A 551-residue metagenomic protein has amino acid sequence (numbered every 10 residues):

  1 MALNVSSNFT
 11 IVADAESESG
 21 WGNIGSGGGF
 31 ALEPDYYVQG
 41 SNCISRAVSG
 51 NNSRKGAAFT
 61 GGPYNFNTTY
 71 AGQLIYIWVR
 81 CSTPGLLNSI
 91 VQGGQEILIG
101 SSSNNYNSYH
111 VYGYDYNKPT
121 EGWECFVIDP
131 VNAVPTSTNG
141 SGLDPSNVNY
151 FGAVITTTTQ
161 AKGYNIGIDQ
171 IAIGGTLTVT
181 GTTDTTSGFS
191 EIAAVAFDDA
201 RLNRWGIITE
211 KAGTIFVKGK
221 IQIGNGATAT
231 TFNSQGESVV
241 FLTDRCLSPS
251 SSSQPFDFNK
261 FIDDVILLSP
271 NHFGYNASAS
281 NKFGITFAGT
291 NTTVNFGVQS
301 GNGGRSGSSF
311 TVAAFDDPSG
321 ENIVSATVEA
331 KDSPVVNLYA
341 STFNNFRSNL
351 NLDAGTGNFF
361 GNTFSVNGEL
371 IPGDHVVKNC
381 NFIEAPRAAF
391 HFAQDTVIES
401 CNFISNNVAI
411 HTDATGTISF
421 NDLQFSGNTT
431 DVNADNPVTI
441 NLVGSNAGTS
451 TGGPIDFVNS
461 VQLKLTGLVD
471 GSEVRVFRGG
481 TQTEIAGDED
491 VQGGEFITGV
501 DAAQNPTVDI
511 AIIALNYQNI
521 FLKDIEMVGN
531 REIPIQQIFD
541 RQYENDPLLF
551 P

Functional and structural regions predicted by a protein language model:
M1-G27, T180-T183: Extracellular carbohydrate-recognition regions
A31-G56: Short carbohydrate-recognition loop motifs
N51-N139, A161-G167: Extracellular ligand-binding interfaces
A153, I207, I221, L247-S250 (+12 more regions): Glycine-rich beta-solenoid repeat tracts in large extracellular/virion proteins
I168-D169, L468-D488: Short, ordered, surface-exposed loop/turn motifs in non-cytosolic proteins
G452-P454, K523-P551: Extracellular beta-sheet/turn segments enriched in Thr/Pro/Gly and aliphatic residues
V461-L468: A short, amphipathic beta-strand motif
D488-Q518, L522-R531: Short Pro-Gly-centered beta-turn/loop motif in secreted/extracellular proteins
